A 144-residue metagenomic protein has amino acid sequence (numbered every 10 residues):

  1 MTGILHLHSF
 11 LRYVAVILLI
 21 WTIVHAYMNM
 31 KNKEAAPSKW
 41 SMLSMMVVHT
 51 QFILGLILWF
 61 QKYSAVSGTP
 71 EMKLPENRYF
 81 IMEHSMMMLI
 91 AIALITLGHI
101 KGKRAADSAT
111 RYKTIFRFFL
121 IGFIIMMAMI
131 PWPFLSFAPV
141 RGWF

Functional and structural regions predicted by a protein language model:
M1-F144: Membrane-embedded alpha-helical bundles that constitute the cytochrome b-like, heme-associated redox core of multi-pass
